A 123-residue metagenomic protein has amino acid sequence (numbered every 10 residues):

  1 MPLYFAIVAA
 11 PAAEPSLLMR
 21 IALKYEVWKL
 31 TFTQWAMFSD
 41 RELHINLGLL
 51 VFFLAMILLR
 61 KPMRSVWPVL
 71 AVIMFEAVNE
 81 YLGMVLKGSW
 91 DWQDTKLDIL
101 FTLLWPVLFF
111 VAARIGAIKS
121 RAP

Functional and structural regions predicted by a protein language model:
M1-P123: Bulky hydrophobic segments
